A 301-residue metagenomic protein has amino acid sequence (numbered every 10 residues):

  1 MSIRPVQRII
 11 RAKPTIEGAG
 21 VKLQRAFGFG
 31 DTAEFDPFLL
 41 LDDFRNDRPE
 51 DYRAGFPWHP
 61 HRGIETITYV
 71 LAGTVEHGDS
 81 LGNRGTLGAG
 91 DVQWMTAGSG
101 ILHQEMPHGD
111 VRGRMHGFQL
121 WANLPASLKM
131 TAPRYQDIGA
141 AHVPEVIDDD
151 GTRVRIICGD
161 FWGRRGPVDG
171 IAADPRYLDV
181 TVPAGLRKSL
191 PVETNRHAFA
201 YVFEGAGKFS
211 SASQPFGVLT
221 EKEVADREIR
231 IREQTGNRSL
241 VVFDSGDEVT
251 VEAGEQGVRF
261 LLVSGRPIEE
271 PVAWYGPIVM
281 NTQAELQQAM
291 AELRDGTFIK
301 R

Functional and structural regions predicted by a protein language model:
M1-R301: Jelly-roll (double-stranded beta-helix
